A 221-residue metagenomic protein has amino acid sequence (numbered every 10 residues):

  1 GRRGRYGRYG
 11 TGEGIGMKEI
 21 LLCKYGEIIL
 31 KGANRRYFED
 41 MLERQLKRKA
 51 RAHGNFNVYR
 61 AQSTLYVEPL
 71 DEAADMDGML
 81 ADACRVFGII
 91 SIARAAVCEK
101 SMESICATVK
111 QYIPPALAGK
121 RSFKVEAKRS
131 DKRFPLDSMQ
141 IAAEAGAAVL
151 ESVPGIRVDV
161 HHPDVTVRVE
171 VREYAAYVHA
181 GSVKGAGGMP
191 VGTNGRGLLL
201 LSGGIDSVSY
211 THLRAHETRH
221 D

Functional and structural regions predicted by a protein language model:
G1-G16: Short, Lys/Arg-enriched N-terminal segments with co-localized hydrophobic residues within the first ~10-30 amino acids
G4-G7, C23, T218: Intrinsically disordered, low-complexity segments enriched in small/polar residues
M17-L198, V208, L213-R214: RNA-binding accessory domains that recognize and position tRNA/RNA substrates
G204: Conserved G/P- and acidic residue-centered "switch" motifs that form tight phosphate/ATP-binding loops in soluble
A215-D221: Short "domain-exit" segments at the C-terminal end of structured domains
